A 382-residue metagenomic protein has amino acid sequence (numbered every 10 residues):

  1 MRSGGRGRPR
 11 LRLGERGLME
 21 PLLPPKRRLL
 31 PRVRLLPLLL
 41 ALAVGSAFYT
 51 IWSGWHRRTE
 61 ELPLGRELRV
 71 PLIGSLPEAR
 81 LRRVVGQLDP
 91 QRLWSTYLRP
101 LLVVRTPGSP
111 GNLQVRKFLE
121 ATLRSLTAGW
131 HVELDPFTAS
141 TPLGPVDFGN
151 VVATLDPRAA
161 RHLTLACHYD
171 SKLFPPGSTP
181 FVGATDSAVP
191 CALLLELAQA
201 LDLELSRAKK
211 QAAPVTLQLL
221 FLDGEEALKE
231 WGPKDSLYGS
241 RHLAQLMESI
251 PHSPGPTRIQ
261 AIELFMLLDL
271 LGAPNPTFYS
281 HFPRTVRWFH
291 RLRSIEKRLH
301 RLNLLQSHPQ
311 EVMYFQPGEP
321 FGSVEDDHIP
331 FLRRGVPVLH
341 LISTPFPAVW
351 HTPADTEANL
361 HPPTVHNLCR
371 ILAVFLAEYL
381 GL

Functional and structural regions predicted by a protein language model:
M1-L382: Secretory-pathway/membrane protein signature
